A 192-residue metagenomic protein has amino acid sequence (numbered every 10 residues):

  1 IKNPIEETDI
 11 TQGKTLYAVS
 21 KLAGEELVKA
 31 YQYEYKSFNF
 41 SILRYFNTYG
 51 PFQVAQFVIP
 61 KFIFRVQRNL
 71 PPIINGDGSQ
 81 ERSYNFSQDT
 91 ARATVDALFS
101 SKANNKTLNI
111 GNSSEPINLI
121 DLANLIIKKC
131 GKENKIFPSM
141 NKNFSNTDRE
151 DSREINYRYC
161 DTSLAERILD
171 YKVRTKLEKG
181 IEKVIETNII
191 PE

Functional and structural regions predicted by a protein language model:
I1-I42, Q53-A55: Catalytic helix-loop patch of NAD(P)-dependent Rossmann-fold dehydrogenases
R44-Y49: Conserved SDR Rossmann-fold cofactor-binding beta-strand/turn motif
G50, V54, S83-F86: Active-site helix-initiating loop/hinge in glycosyltransferases
V66-E192: C-terminal substrate-binding subdomain of Rossmann-fold SDR/epimerase-dehydratase oxidoreductases
